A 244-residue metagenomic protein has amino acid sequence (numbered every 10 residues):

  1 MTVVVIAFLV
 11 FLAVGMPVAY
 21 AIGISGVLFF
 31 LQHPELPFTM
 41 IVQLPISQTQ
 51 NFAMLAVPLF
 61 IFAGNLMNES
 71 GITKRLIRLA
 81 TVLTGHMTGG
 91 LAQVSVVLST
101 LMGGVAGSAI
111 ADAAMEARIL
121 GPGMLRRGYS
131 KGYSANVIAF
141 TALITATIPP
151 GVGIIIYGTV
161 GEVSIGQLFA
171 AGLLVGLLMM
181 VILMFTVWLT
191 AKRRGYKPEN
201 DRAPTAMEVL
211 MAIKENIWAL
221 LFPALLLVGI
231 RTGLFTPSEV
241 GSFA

Functional and structural regions predicted by a protein language model:
M1-A244: Alpha-helical transmembrane segments of multi-pass membrane transport proteins
